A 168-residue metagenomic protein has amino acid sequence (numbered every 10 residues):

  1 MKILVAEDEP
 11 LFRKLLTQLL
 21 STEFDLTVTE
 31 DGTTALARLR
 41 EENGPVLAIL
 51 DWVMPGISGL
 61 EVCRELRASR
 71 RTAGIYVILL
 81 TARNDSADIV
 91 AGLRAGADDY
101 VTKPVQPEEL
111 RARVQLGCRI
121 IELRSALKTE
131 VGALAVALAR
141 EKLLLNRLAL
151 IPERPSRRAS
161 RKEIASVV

Functional and structural regions predicted by a protein language model:
E9-V28: Two-component/phosphorelay signaling modules centered on CheY-like receiver
R13, P55-G56, A73, D85 (+1 more regions): The feature encodes the CheY-like receiver
V28-L47: Acidic, metal-coordinating helix/loop segments flanking the phosphotransfer/catalytic sites of two-component signaling
D51, T81: Active-site residues of response regulator receiver
M54, V77, G92: Receiver (REC) domain active-site loop signature in two-component systems and cognate sites in sensor histidine kinases
P104-V114, C118: C-terminal output helix
